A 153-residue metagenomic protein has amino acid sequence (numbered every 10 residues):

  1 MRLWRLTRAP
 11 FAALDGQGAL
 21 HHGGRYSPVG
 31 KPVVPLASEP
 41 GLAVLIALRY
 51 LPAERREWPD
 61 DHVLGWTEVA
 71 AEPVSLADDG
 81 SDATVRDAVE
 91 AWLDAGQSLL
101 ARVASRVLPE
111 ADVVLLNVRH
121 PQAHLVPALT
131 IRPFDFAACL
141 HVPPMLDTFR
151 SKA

Functional and structural regions predicted by a protein language model:
R2-D15, R25-P28, R56-A153: Active-site and NAD+-binding cores of ADP-ribose-processing enzymes
Y26-Y50, V114-R119: Extended catalytic/binding region for NAD+/ADP-ribose chemistry, centered on the ART fold
